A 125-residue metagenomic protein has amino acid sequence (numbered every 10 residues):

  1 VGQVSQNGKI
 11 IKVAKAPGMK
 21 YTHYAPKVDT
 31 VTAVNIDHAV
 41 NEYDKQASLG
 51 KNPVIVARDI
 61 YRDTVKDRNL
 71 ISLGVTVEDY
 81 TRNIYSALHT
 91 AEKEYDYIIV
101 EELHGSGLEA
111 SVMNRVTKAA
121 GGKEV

Functional and structural regions predicted by a protein language model:
V1-V4: A conserved active-site cap/scaffold subdomain adjacent to cofactor or substrate pockets
I11-V13: NAD(P)-dependent aldehyde/semialdehyde dehydrogenase
K15-G121, V125: A C-terminal functional module that forms or caps the active site or interfaces directly with catalytic machinery
